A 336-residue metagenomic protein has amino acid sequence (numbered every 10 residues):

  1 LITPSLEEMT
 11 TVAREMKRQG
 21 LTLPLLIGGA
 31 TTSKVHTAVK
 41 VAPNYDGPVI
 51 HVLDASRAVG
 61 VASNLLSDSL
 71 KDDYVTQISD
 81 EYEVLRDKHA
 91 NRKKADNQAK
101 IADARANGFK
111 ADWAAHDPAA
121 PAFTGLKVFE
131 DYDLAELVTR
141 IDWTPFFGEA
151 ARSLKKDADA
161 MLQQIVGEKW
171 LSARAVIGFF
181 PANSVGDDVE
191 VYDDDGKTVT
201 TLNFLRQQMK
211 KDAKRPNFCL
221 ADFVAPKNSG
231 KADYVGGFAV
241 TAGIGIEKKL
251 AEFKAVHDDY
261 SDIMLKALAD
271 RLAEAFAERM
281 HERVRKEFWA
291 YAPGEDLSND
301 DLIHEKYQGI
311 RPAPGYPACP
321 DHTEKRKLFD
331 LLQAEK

Functional and structural regions predicted by a protein language model:
L1-A42: Cofactor-cradling patches in redox/metallo enzymes
V12-E15, V39-N44, L66-S67, Y192-G196: Short secondary-structure boundary/capping segments
G20-P24, P48-V49, L85: C-terminal interaction appendages of subunits in large macromolecular complexes
T31, H36-K71: Metal-dependent DNA phosphodiester-chemistry modules and their immediately adjacent helices/loops in DNA-processing
D54-I263, A267, K286-F288, E324-K327: Active-site loops and adjacent core secondary-structure elements that bind or stabilize anionic groups
A175, F180-G186, E282-K336: Compositionally biased, low-complexity/repeat regions
A273-R285: Charged, low-complexity helical/coil segments in non-catalytic cytosolic or luminal regions
